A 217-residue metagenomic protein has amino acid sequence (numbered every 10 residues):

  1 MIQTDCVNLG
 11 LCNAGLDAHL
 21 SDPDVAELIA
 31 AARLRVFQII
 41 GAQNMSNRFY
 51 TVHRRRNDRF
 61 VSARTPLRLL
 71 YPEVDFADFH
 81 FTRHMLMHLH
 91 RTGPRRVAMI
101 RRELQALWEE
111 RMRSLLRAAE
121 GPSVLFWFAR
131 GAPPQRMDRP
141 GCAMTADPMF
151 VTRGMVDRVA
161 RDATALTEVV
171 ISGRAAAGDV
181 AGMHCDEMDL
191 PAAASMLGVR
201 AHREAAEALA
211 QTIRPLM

Functional and structural regions predicted by a protein language model:
M1-L11, L20-E27: Serine-esterase "nucleophile elbow" of acetyl-processing enzymes
L11-A14, I40: An acidic- and aromatic-residue-enriched active-site/binding cleft used to recognize and process polar
E27-M217: Alpha-helical cap/lid subdomain in secreted, periplasmic, or secretory-pathway luminal O-acyl-processing enzymes
